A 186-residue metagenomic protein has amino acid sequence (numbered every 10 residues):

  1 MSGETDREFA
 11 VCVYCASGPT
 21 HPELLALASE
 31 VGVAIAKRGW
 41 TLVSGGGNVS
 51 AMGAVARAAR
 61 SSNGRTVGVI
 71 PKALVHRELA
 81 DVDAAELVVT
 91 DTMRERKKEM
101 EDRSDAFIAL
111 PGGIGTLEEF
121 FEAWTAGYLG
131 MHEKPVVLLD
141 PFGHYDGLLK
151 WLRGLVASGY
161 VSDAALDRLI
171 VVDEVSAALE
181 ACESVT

Functional and structural regions predicted by a protein language model:
S2-R103, P141-T186: A cross-family phosphate/adenosyl-ligand binding-site feature
R60, A126-K134, Y160-V161: Arginine/glycine-rich "motif VI" loop of SF2 helicases in the C-terminal RecA-like domain
E95-G130, V137: Active-site/ligand-binding-proximal alpha/beta "capping" segment
L110-P111, P135-L139, L166-L169: Flexible, glycine/proline-enriched loop segments at strand-loop-helix junctions that form or flank small-ligand binding
G130-D146: Short, positively charged, low-complexity/disordered linker segments
